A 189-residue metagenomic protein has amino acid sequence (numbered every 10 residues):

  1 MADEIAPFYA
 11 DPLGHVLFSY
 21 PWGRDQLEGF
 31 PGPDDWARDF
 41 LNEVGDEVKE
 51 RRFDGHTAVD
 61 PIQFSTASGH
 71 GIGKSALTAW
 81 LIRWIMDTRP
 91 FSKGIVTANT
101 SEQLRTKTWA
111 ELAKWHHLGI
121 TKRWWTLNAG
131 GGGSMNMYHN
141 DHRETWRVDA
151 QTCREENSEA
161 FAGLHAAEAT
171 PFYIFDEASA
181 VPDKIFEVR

Functional and structural regions predicted by a protein language model:
M1-R189: Phosphate/NTP-binding elements of NTP-utilizing enzymes
